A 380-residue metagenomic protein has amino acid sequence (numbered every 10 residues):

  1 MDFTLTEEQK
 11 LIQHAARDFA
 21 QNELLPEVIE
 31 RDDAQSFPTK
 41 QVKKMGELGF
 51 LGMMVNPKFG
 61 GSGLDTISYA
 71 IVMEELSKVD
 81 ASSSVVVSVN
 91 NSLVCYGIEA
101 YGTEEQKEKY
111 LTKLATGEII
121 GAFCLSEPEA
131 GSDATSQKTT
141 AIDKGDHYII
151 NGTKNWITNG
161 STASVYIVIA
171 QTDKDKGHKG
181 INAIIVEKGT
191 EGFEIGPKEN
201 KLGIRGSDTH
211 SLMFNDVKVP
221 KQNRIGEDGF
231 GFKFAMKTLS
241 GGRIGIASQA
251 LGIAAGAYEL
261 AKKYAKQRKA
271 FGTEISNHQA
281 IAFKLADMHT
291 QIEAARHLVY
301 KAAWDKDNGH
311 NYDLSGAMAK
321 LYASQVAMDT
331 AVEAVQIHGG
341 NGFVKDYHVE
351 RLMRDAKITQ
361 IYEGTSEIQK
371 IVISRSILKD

Functional and structural regions predicted by a protein language model:
M1-V89, Y101-Q106, K113-E118, G131-A134 (+4 more regions): Alpha-helical interface subdomain recognition
G49, M73-S77, A170, V186-E191 (+1 more regions): Short Ser/Thr-interspersed hydrophobic loop/turn segments at strand-loop and sheet-helix junctions that line or gate
A100-G102, I142, V168-T172, I185-E187 (+2 more regions): Short beta-strand-to-turn element immediately C-terminal to the catalytic PLP-Schiff-base lysine in fold type I
L114, E129-S132, W156-N159, D173-D175 (+1 more regions): Short Gly/Pro-enriched turn/cap motifs at secondary-structure boundaries
G117-L125, I169: A short, Trp-centered hydrophobic/proline-enriched beta-strand micro-motif
S136-Q137, G189-P220: Flexible, small-/acidic-enriched active-site or ligand-binding loops
D146-H147, N151-I195: A short core secondary-structure module
N215-F234: Long, acidic (Asp/Glu-rich), low-complexity accessory segments flanking structured domains
